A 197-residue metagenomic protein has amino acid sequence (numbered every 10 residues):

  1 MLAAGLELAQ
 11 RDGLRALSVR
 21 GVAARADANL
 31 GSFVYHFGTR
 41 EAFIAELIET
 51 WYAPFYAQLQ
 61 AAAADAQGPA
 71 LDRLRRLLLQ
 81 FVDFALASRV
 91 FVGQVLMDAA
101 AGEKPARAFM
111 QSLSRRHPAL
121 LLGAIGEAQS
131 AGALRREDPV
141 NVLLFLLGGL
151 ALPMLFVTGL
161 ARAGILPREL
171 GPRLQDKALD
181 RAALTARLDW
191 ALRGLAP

Functional and structural regions predicted by a protein language model:
M1-A9, L17, F81: Short hydrophobic clusters on alpha-helical segments that form packing/core surfaces in small helical domains
M1-L6, V22, L47-W51, F55 (+1 more regions): Generic hydrophobic, amphipathic alpha-helix propensity
L8-A42, E46: Helix-turn-helix
A45, A57, R76, D83-G126 (+2 more regions): Short secondary-structure transition hinges
T50, Q94-D98, S112, F145 (+2 more regions): Short acidic/histidine-centered micro-motifs embedded in hydrophobic/aromatic stretches that mark compact functional
Q60-G93, P139-L146, R181: Hydrophobic alpha-helical connector segments
D72, A108-L113, S130-F145: All-alpha amphipathic helical-bundle segments outside canonical DNA-binding/catalytic cores that form hydrophobic
Q80, A87, R115, A119-A131 (+2 more regions): C-terminal peripheral helix-coil segments that are non-catalytic and often amphipathic
